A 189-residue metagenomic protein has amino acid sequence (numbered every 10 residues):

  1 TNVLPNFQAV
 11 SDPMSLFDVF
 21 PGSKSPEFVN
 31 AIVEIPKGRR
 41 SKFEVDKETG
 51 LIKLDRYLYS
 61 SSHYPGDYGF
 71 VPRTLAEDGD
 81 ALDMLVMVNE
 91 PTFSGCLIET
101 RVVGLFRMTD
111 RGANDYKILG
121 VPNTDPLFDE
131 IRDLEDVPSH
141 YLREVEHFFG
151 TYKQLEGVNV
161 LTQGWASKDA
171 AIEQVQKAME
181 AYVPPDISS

Functional and structural regions predicted by a protein language model:
N2-N6: Extreme N-terminal basic, low-complexity initiation segments that serve as generic localization/processing leaders
F7, D12-S189: Hydrophobic N-terminal alpha-helices or hydrophobic patches in metabolic proteins across all domains of life
